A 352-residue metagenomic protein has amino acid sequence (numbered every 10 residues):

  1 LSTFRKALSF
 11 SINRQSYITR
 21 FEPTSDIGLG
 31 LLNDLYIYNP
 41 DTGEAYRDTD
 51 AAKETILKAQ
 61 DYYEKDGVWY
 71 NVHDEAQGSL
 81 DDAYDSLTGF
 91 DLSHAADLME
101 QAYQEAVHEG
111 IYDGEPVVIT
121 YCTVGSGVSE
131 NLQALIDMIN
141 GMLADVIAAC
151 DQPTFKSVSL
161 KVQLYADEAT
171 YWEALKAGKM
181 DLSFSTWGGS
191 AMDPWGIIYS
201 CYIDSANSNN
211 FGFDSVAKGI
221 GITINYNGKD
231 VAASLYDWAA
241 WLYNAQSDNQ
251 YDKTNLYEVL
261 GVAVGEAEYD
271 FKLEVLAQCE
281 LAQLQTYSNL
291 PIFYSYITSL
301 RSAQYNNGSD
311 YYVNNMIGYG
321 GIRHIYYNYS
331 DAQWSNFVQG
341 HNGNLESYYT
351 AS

Functional and structural regions predicted by a protein language model:
L1-V72, A83-F90, E115-G127, D252 (+2 more regions): Alpha-helical secondary-structure segments
S9, A96, I136, N140 (+6 more regions): Generic hydrophobic alpha-helical scaffold/packing signal
T19-T24, L29-N33, N131-I136, D193-I198 (+2 more regions): Short, solvent-exposed loop/turn and secondary-structure capping segments
S25, Y62-G189, I297: Ligand/substrate-recognition segments at binding pockets and active sites
I37-S93, Y112, E173-A174, Y199-E258 (+1 more regions): Short, solvent-exposed loop/beta-turn-alpha elements that line the ligand-binding surface or hinge of extracytoplasmic
V162, C279, I292-Y294, S309-D310: Compact beta-rich and alpha/beta scaffold cores in large eukaryotic transport/transcription complexes and associated
S185-D204: Extended, charge-rich low-complexity interaction segments
Q285-N289, R301: Charged helix-capping and loop-helix junction motifs
